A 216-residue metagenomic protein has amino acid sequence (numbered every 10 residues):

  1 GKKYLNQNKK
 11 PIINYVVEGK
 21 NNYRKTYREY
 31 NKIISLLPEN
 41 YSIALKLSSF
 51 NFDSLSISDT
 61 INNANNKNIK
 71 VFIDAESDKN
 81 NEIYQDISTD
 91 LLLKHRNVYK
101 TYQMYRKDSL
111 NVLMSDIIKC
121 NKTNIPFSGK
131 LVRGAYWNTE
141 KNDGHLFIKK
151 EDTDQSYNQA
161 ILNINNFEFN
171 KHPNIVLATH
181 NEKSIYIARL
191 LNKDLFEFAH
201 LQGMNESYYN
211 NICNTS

Functional and structural regions predicted by a protein language model:
G1-S216: Positively charged, amphipathic and often flexible ligand-engagement surfaces
